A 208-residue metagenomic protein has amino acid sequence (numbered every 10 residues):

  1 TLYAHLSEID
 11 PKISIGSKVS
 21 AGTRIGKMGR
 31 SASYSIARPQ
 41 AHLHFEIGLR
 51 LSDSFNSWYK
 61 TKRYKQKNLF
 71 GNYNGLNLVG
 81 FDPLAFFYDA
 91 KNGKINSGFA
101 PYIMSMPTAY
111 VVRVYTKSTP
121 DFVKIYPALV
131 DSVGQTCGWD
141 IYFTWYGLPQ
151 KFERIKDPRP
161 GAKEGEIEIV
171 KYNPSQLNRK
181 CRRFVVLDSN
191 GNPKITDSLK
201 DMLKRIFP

Functional and structural regions predicted by a protein language model:
T1-A4, K27, E46: Structural recognition of the beta-strand scaffold that forms the well-ordered cores of secreted hydrolase catalytic
T1-G22: Short histidine-centered loop motifs in beta-beta connectors
Y3-D10, R30-A32, Y64-F70: Short helix/strand-bridging catalytic loops that position acidic/His residues to coordinate divalent metals and engage
P11-S14, A37, G75: Extracytoplasmic/periplasmic, Sec-exported soluble proteins
K18-I25, Y59-T61: Short linear motifs at secondary-structure transitions and domain/linker junctions
T23-H42, S54: Flexible, gly/ser-rich surface segments that form the specificity/activation loops bordering the active-site cleft
Q40-K200: Acidic, glycine-rich catalytic/binding loops that coordinate metals and/or anionic ligands
L203-P208: Long, low-complexity intrinsically disordered regions enriched in Ser/Thr, Asp/Glu, Pro/Gly
